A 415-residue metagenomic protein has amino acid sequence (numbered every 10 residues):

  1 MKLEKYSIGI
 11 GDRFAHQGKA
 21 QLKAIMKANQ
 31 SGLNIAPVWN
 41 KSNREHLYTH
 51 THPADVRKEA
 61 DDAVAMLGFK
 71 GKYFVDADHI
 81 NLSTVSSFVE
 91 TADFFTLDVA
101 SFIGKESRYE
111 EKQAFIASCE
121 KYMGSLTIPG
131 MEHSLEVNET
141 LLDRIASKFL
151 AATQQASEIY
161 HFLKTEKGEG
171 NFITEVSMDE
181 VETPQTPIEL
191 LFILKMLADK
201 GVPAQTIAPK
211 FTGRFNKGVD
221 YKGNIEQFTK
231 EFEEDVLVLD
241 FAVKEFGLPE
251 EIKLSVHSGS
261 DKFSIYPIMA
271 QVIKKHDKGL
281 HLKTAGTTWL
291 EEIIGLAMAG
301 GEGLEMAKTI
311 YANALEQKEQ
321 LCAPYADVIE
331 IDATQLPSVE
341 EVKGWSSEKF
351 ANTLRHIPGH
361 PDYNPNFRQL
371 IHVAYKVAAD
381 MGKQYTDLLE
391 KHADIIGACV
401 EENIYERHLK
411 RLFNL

Functional and structural regions predicted by a protein language model:
M1-E59, A65-L67, S83-I103, R108 (+4 more regions): Active-site capping/gating regions of soluble enzymes
D61-D62, V176: A generic local structural motif
F74, E175, K253: Hydrophobic "anchor" residues on beta-strands that sit immediately upstream of conserved functional sites
D78, V176, H257: Conserved, mostly hydrophobic/aromatic
E111-L126, G130, S134-S147, N216-E231 (+1 more regions): Glycine-rich tight-turn/loop motif centered on a GG-T
G170-T174: Short, conserved phosphate-binding/catalytic loop or strand-edge motifs used in phosphoryl-/nucleotidyl-transfer
M178-E180: Short, well-ordered beta-to-alpha junction loops that form the rim of enzyme active sites and present histidine/acidic
